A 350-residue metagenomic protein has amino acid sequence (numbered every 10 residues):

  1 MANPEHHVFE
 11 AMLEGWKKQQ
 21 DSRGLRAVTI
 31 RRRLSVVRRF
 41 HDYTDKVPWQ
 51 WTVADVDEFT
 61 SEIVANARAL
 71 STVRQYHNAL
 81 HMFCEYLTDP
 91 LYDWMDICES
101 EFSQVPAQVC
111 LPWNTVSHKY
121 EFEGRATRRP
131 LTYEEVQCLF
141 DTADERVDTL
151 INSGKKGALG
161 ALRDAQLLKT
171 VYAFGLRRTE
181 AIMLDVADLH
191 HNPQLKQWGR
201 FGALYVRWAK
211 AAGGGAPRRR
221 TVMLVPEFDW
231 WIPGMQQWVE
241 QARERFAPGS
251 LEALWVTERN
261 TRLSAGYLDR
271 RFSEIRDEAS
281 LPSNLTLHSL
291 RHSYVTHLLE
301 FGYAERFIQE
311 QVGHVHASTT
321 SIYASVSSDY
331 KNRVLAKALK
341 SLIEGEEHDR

Functional and structural regions predicted by a protein language model:
M1-R350: Conserved catalytic core of the tyrosine transesterase superfamily
